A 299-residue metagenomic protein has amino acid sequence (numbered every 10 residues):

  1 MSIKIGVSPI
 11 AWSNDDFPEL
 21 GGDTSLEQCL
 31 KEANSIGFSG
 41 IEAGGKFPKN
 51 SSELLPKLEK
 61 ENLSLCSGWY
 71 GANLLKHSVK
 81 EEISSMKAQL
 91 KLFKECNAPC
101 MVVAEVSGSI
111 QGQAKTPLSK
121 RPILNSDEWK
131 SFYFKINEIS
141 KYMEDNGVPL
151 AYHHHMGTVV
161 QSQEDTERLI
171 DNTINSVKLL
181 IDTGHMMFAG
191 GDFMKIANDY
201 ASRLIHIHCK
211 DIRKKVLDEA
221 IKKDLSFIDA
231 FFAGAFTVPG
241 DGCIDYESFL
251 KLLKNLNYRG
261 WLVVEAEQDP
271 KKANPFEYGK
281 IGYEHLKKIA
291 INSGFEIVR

Functional and structural regions predicted by a protein language model:
S2, K31-S35, P48-S67, A88-A98 (+4 more regions): Acidic (Asp/Glu)-rich catalytic clusters
S2-G6, G40, S64-S67, P99-V102 (+4 more regions): Structural preference for beta-strand elements that scaffold enzyme active sites
V7, A33, I41, L58 (+7 more regions): Conserved, mostly hydrophobic/aromatic
A11-T24, L74-E82, R121-E128, T237-V238: Active-site mouth loops of central-metabolism enzymes
P18-E32, E82-L92, A189-A197, Y246-F249: Short, acidic/polar
L20-T24, G108-L118, V216-D229: Short, flexible, mixed-charge acidic loops at enzyme active sites
I41, Y133-C243, S293-V298: Acidic/histidine-rich catalytic cores of soluble enzymes
V79-K178: Active-site acidic/histidine proton-transfer and metal-coordination neighborhood in alpha/beta enzyme cores
